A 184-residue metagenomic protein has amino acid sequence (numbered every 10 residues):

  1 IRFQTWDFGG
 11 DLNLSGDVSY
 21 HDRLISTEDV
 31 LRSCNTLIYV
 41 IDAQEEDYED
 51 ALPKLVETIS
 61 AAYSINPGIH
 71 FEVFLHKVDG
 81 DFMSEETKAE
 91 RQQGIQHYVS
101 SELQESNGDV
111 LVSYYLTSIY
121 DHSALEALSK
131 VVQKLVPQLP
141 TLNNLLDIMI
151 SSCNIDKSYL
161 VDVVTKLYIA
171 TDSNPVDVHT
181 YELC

Functional and structural regions predicted by a protein language model:
R2-A61: Switch II of P-loop NTPase G domains
N13, V164-T165: Residue-level recognition of short loop/turn positions
G16-H21, D50-K54, E85-A89, A127-K130 (+1 more regions): Short coil/turn segments at secondary-structure boundaries
A62-P67: Short, conserved loop/helix-junction motifs that constitute active-site signature segments in enzyme catalytic cores
I69, D79-I150, I155-K157, V176-H179: Canonical P-loop GTPase G-domain recognition
S158-V163: Short hydrophobic alpha-helical segments used for membrane anchoring or interfacial signaling
Y168-T180: Structured interaction and signal-relay segments at domain junctions
